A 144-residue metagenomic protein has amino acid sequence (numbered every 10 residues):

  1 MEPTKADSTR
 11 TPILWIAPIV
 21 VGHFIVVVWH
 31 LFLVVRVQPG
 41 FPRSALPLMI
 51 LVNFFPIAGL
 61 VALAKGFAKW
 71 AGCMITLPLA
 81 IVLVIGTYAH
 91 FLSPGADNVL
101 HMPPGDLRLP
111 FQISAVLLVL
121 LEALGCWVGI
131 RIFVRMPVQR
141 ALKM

Functional and structural regions predicted by a protein language model:
M1-F24, L121-M144: Cytosolic juxtamembrane helix and N-cap/initiation of the first transmembrane helix
A6-I13, H30-S44: Short juxtamembrane and helix-loop transition motifs at transmembrane-helix boundaries in membrane proteins
S8-V21, G66-A80: Interfacial segments of alpha-helical transmembrane regions
A17-V20, P47-I50, C73-T76, Q112 (+1 more regions): Hydrophobic alpha-helical segments of membrane proteins, primarily the transmembrane helices and their short helical
G22-I25, R43-A64, L77-A80, V84: Core segments of alpha-helical transmembrane spans in multipass integral membrane proteins
V26-V34, P78-A96: C-terminal TM-helix exit segments that contain a strictly Trp-centered aromatic cap at the helix terminus
V37-S44, T87-I113: Interfacial non-cytosolic loop connecting adjacent transmembrane helices
M102-V134: Alpha-helical membrane-associated segments of multi-pass integral membrane proteins
